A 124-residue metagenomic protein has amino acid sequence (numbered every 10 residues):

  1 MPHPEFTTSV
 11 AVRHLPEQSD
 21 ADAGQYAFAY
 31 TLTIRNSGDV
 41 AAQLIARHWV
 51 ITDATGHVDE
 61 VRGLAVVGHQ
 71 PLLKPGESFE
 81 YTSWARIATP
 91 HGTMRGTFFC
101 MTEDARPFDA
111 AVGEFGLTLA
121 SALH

Functional and structural regions predicted by a protein language model:
M1-A27: Low-complexity, acidic Ser/Thr/Pro/Gly-rich terminal tails and inter-domain linkers that flank the onset of structured
S19-D20, A41, A88-G92: Short glycine/serine/proline-enriched coil/turn segments at secondary-structure junctions
Q25-T31, R95: Short, solvent-exposed loop/turn segments enriched in Ser/Thr/Gly
I34-G38: Asparagine-centered strand-capping/turn motif at beta-strand->loop junctions
V40-D59, C100: Short acidic, flexible loop segments centered on an aromatic residue
T52-G56, G68-S78, L117-H124: Short, surface-exposed linear segments at secondary-structure transitions and domain or protein termini
D59-H91: Intrinsically disordered, low-complexity Pro/Gly/Ser/Thr-rich segments with frequent PxxP/GP/PP motifs and embedded
R86-H124: Terminal connector regions
